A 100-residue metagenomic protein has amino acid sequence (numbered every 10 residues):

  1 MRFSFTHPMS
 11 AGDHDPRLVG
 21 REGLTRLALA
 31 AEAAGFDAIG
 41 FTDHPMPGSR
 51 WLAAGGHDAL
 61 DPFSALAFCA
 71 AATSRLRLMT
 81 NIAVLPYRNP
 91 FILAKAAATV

Functional and structural regions predicted by a protein language model:
M1-A72: N-terminal beta1-alpha1-beta2 module of alpha/beta enzyme domains
L18-R26, P86-T99: Glycine-rich anion/phosphate-binding loops
A53-H57, A83-R88: Glycine-rich "substrate-gating" loop/helix at the edge of Rossmann-like oxidoreductase active sites
C69, T99-V100: Short flexible/disordered coil segments
T73-N81: Conserved catalytic cysteine-centered active-site region of acyl-thioester-dependent Claisen-condensing enzymes
